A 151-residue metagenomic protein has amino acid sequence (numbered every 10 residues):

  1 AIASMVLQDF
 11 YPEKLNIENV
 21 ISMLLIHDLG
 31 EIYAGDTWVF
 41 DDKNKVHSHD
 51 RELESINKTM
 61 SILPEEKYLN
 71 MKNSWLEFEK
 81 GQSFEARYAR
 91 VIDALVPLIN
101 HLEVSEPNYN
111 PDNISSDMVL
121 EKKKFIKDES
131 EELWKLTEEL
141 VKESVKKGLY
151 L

Functional and structural regions predicted by a protein language model:
A1-L151: Alpha-helical, largely C-terminal catalytic domains that coordinate divalent metal ions via clustered Asp/Glu/His
